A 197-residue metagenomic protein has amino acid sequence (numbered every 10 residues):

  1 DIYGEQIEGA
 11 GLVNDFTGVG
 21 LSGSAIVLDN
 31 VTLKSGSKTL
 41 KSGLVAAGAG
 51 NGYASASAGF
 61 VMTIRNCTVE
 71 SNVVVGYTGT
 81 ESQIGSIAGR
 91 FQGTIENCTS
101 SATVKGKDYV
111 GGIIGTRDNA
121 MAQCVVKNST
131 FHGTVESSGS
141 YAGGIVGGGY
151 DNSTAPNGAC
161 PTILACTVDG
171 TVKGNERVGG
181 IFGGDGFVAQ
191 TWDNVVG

Functional and structural regions predicted by a protein language model:
D1-G197: Predominantly extracellular beta-rich ligand-binding scaffolds that present long acidic/polar faces for carbohydrate
